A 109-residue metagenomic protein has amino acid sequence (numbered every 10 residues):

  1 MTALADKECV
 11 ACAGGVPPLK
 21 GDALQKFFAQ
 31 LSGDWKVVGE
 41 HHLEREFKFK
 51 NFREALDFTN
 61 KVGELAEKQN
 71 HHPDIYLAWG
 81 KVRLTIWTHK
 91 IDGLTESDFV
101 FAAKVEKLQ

Functional and structural regions predicted by a protein language model:
M1-L56, N60-Q109: Long, contiguous binding/interaction regions
